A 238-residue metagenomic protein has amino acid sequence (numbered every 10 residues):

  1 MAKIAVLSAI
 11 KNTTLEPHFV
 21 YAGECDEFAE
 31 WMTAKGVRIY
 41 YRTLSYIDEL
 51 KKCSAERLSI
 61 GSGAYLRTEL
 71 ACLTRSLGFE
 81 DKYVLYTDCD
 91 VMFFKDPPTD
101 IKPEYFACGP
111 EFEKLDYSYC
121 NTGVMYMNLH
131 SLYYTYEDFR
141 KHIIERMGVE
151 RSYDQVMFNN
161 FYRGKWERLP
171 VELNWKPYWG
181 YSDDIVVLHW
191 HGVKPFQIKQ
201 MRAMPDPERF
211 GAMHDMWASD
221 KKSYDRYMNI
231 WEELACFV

Functional and structural regions predicted by a protein language model:
M1-I4, L129-V238: A glycosyltransferase accessory/donor-loop signature
M1-K3, I47-S54, L115-T122, Q197-Q200: Short, charged, surface-exposed secondary-structure boundary motifs
S8-L15: Short, acidic, metal-binding catalytic loop of nucleotide-sugar glycosyltransferases
A9, A71, D90, M125 (+2 more regions): A residue-level signal for conserved active-site and pocket-lining positions in enzyme catalytic cores
P17-G23: Short internal beta-strands
D26-F79: Active-site-proximal specificity loops/subdomain of glycosyltransferases
I47, G63-Y119, V124-M127, Y134: GT-A fold catalytic core of metal-dependent nucleotide-sugar glycosyltransferases, centered on the diacidic
K52-G61, N121, S182-H189: Short, surface-exposed amphipathic charged segments that create phosphate/polyanion-binding patches used for binding
